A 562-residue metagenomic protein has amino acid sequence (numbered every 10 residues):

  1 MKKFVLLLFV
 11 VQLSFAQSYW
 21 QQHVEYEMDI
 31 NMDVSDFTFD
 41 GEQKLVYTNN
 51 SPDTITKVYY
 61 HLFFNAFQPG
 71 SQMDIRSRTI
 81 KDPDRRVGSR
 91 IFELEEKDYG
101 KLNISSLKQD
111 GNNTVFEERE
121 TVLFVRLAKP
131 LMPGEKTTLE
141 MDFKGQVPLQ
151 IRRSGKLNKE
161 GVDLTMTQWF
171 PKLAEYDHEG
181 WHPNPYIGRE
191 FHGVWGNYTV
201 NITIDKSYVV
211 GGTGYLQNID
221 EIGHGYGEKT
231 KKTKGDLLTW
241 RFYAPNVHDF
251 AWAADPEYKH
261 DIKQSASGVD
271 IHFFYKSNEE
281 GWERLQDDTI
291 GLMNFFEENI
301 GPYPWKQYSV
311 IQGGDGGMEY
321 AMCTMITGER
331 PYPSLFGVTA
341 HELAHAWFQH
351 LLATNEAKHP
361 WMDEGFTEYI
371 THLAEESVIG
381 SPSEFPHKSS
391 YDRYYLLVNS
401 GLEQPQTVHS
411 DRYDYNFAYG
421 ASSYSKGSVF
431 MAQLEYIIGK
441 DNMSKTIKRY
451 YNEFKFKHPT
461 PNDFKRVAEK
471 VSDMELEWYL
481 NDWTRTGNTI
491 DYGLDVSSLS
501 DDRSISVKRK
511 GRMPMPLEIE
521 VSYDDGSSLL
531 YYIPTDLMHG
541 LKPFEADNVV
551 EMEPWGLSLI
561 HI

Functional and structural regions predicted by a protein language model:
A16-D40, T167, L476-W478: N-terminal, polar/Ser/Thr-rich
H23-V24, L62, F242, D270-K508 (+1 more regions): Hydrophobic alpha-helical and helix-loop surface patches within well-folded domains that function as non-catalytic
T48, R85-G161, K234, D547 (+1 more regions): A surface-exposed beta-strand-loop module
Y60-N112, S207-Y208, D524-Y531: Solvent-exposed beta-hairpin/edge-strand motifs
Q72-D84, K144-Y198: Glycine/proline-rich low-complexity spacer/linker segments in large multi-domain proteins
K172-G180, G188-A340, Y369-H372: Hydrophobic helix-coil surface modules that form long, contiguous segments used for peptide/substrate interaction
G211, E477, Y492, S497-W555: Beta-strand-rich binding/interaction modules
I560-I562: Conserved small/polar residues in nucleotide/adenosyl-binding loops
